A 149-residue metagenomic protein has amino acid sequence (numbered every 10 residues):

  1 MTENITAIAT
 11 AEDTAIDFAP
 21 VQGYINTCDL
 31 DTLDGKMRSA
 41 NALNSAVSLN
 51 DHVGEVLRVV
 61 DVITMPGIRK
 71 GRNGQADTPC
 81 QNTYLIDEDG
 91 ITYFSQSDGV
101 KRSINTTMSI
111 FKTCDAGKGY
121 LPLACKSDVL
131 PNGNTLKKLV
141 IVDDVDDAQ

Functional and structural regions predicted by a protein language model:
M1-G90, L130-N132, I141-A148: OB-fold ssDNA-binding interfaces and closely related basic DNA-contact patches used across DNA replication/repair
V21, T27, D87, Q96-S97 (+2 more regions): Generic signature of intrinsically disordered, low-complexity segments enriched in small/polar residues
L30-M37, E55, S95-V100, T113-G117: Short linear motifs at secondary-structure transitions and domain/linker junctions
H52, R102-A124: Short nucleic-acid-contacting surface segments enriched for D/E, G, S/T with interspersed K/R
V59, I104-T107, L139: Generic hydrophobic, helix-prone segments enriched in Leu/Val/Ile
P79-I110: Disulfide-stabilized netrin-like
T113-D115, L123-D146: Short, charged beta-turn/beta-strand-edge "cap" motif at the junction between a beta-strand and an adjacent loop
